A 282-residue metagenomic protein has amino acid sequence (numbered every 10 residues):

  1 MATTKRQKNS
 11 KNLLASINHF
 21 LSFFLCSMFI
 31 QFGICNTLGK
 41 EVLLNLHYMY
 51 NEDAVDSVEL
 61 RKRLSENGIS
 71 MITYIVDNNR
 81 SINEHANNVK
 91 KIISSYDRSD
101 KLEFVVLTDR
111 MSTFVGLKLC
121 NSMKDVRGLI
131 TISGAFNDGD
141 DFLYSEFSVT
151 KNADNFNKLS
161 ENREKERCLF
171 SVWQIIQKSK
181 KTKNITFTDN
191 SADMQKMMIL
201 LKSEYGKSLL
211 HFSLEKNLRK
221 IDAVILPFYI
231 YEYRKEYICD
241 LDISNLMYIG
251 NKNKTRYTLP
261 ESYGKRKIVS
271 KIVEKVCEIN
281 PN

Functional and structural regions predicted by a protein language model:
L43-L64: Short, surface-exposed "cap/lid" segments of acyl-processing enzymes
S65-R80: Conserved alpha/beta-hydrolase
R80-Y96: Alpha/beta-hydrolase active-site loop
L102-S148: Primarily recognizes the serine-hydrolase "nucleophile elbow" in alpha/beta-hydrolase and SGNH/GDSL folds
I132-K220: Accessory cap/linker subdomain of secreted extracellular hydrolases
P227-Y229: Short beta-strand/loop motif that positions the catalytic acidic residue of the alpha/beta-hydrolase fold
R234-D240: Conserved alpha/beta-hydrolase "acid-adjacent" motif
E261-N282: Catalytic active-site module of serine/aspartate enzymes centered on a nucleophile-bearing elbow/loop
